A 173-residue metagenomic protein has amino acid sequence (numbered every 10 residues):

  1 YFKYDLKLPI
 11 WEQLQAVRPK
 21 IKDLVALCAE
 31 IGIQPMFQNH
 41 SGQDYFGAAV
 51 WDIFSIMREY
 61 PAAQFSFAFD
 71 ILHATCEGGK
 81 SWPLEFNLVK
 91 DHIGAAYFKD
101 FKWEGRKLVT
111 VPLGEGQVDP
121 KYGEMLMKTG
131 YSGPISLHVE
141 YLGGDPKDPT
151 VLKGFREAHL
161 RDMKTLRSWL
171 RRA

Functional and structural regions predicted by a protein language model:
Y1-F67, C76, R156: Active-site acidic/histidine proton-transfer and metal-coordination neighborhood in alpha/beta enzyme cores
V50-F69, T75-A173: Histidine-acidic metal/acid-base catalytic patches
